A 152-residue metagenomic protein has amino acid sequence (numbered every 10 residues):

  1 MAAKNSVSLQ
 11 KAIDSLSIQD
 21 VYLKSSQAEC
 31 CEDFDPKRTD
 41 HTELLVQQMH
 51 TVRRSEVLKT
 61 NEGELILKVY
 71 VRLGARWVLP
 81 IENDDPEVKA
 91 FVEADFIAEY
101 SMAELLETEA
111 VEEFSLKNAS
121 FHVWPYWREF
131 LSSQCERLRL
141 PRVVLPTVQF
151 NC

Functional and structural regions predicted by a protein language model:
M1-F121, E129-C152: N-terminal intrinsically disordered, cationic/polar leader segments that include organellar targeting peptides
